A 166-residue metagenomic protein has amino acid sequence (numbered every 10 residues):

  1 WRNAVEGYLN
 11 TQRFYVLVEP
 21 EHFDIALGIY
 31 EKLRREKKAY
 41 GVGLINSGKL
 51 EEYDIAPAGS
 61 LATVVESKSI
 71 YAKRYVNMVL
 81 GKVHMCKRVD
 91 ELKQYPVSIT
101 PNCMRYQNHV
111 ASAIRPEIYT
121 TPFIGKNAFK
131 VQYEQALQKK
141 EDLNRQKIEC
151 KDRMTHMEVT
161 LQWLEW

Functional and structural regions predicted by a protein language model:
W1-E149: Hinge-like oligomerization/junction regions that interrupt long coiled-coil arms in large cytoskeletal
D142-W166: Extended alpha-helical coiled-coil "stalk/arm" regions that act as elongated linkers or oligomerization scaffolds
